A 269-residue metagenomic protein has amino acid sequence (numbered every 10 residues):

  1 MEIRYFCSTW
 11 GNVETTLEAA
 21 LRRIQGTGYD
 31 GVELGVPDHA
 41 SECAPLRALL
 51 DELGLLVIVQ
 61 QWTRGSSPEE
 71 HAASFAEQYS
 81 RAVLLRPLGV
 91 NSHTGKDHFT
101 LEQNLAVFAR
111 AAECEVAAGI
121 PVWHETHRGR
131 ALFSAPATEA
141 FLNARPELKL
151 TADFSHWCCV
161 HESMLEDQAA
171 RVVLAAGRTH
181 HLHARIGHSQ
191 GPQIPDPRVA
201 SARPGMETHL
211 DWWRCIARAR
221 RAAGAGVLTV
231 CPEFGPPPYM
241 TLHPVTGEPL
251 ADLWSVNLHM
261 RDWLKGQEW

Functional and structural regions predicted by a protein language model:
M1-E77, V83, L258-W269: N-terminal pre-domain/capping segments
E2, E18-R23, A144-L148, C159-W269: Histidine-acidic metal/acid-base catalytic patches
E2-S8, V32-L34, L55-W62, L88-S92 (+4 more regions): Hydrophobic faces of well-ordered beta-strands that scaffold small-molecule active sites in alpha/beta enzyme cores
S8-N12, G35-P37, W62-G65, G95-D97 (+4 more regions): Active-site beta-loop-alpha junctions enriched in small/polar residues
L17, C43, H71-F75, N104 (+7 more regions): Aromatic/hydrophobic pocket-lining residues that form the small-molecule binding cavity in soluble enzyme cores
L46-G65, A109-A118, A144-R145, L210-R218: Alpha-helix-loop-beta-strand connector modules within alpha/beta enzyme cores
T63-A76, H98-V107, Q193-P204, Y239-P249: Surface-exposed, active-site-proximal loop segments in enzymatic domains
S67-K149, S255: Active-site acidic/histidine proton-transfer and metal-coordination neighborhood in alpha/beta enzyme cores
